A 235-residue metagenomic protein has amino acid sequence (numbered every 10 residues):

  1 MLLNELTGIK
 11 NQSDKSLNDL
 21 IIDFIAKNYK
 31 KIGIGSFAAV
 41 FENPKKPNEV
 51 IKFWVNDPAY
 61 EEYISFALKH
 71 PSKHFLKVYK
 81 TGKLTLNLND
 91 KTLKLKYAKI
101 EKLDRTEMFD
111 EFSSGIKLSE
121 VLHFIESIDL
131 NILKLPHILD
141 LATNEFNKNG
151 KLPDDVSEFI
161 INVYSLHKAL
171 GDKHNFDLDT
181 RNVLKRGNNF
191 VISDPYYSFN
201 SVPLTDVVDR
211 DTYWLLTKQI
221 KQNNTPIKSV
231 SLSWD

Functional and structural regions predicted by a protein language model:
M1-Y29: Juxta-kinase regulatory segment immediately upstream of eukaryotic protein kinase catalytic domains
N28-D90: ATP-binding glycine-rich loop module of kinase domains
E42-N43, K102, K185: Conserved hydrophobic "DFG−1" position in protein kinase catalytic cores
N48-N56, E101-L103, D194-Y196: Active-site ExK catalytic segment of metal-dependent nucleases
D57, I64-G82, K91-L103, N149 (+3 more regions): Charge-enriched interaction surfaces
F75-S157: Conserved structural core of kinase catalytic domains
D129-N188, F199-N200: Conserved kinase catalytic-core segment
K168-V230: Catalytic activation segment of kinase domains across protein kinase-like and atypical kinase folds
